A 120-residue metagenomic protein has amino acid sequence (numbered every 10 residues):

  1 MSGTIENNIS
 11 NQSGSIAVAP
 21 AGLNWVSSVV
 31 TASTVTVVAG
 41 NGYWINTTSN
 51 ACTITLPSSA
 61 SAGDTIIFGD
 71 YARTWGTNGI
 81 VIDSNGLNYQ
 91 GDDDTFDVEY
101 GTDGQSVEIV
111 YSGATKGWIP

Functional and structural regions predicted by a protein language model:
S2, S28, G91, Y100-T102: Short solvent-exposed loop/turn micro-motifs enriched in small/polar/acidic residues
T4-D83, A114-P120: Exposed extracellular interaction/assembly regions and N-terminal maturation sites
Y43-I45, T95-E99: Beta-strand-rich interaction surfaces with strong enrichment in secreted/lumenal proteins
C52, I80, F96-V98, V107: Residue-level detector of beta-strand structural context in well-folded domains
P57, V98-G101: Short, charge-rich binding segments
D83-D93: Short edge-strand/loop segments of extracellular domains
Y100-P120: Low-complexity acidic/polar repeat-biased segments
